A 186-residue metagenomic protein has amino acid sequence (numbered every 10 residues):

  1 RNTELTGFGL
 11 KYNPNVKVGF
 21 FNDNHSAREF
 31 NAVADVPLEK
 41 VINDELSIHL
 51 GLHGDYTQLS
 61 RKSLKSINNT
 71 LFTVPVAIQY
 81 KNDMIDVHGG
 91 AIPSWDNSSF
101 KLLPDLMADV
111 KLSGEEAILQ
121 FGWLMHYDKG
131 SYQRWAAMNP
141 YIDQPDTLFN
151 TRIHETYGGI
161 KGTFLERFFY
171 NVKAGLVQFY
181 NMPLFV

Functional and structural regions predicted by a protein language model:
R1-E4, A34-K40, V74-Y80, P93 (+2 more regions): Residues on the lipid-exposed face of transmembrane beta-strands in outer-membrane beta-barrel proteins
R1-G9, K17-N31: Flexible loop and strand-edge segments within Gram-negative outer membrane beta-barrel domains
N2-K11, V41-S47, K81-M84, S113-I118 (+1 more regions): Short loop/turn motifs that connect adjacent beta-strands in outer-membrane beta-barrel proteins
Y12-N22, I48-S60, I85-N97, F121: Transmembrane beta-strand segments that form the barrel wall of outer-membrane beta-barrel proteins
F21-A27, S60-I67, S94-N97, P145-F149: Outer-membrane beta-barrel domain signature
S26-A34, S66-F72, F100-P104, R152-T156: Residues that define the transmembrane beta-barrel architecture of outer-membrane proteins
A32-V36, K40-N43, G51-V76: Outer-membrane beta-barrel transmembrane domain signature
M84-D86, G90-L103, M107-V186: Exposed, low-structure sequence patches enriched in small/polar residues
